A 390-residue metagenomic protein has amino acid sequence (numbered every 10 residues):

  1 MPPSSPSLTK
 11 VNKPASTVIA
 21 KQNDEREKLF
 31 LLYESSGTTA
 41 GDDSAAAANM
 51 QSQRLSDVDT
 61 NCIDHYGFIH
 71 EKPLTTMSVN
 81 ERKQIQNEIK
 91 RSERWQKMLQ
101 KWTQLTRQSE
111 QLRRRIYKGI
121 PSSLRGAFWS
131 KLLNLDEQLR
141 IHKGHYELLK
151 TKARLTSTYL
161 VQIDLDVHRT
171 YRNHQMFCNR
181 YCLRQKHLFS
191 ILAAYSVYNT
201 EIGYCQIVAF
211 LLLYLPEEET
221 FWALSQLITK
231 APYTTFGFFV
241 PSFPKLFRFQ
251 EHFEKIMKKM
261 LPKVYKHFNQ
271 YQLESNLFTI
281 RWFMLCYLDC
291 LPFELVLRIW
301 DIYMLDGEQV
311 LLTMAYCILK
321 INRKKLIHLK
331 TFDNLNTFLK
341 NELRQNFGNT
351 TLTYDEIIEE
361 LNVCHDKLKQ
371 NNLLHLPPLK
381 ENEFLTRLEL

Functional and structural regions predicted by a protein language model:
M1-S196, L212, P378-L390: N-terminal transition regions in large eukaryotic proteins
Q84-K90, T103-Q104, Q111, F221 (+3 more regions): Extended, Lys/Glu/Leu-rich amphipathic alpha-helical scaffolds
Y117, M304-L305: Solenoid-like repeat scaffolds
P121, P216-E217, L291-L295: Helix N-cap / loop-to-helix initiation motif
D136, L215, A231-T235: A generic secondary-structure signal for well-formed alpha-helical elements
N173-Y181, L192-V197, Q250, L261-C286 (+1 more regions): Active-site-adjacent structural elements in folded domains
F189-A194, Q206-L213, W222-Q226, K255 (+4 more regions): Contiguous, well-ordered alpha-helical segments that form the cores/surfaces of helical PPI scaffolds
